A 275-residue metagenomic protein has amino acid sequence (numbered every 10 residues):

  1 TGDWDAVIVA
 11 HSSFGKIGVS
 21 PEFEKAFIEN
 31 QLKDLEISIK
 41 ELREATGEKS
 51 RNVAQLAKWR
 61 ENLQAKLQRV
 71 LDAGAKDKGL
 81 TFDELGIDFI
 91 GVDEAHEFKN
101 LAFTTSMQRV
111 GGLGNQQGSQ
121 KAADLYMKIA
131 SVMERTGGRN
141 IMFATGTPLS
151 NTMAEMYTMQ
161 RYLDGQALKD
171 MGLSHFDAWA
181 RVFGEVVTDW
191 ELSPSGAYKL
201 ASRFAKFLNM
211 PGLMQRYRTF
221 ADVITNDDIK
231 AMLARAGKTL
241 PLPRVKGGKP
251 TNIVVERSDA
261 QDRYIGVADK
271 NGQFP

Functional and structural regions predicted by a protein language model:
T1-G47, R51-F89, E97-K99, K121-A154 (+1 more regions): Inter-lobe coupling linker of SF2 helicases/translocases
G111-Q117: Flexible beta-alpha connector loops of hexameric P-loop NTPases
